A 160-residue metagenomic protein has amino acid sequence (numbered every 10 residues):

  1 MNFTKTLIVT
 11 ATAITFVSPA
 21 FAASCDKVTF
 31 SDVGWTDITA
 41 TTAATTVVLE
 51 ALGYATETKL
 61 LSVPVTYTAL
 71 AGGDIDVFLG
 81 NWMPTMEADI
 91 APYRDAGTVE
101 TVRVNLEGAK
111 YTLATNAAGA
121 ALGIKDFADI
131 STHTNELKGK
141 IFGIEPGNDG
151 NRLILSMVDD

Functional and structural regions predicted by a protein language model:
M1-I8: Bacterial N-terminal signal peptides that target proteins for export
V9-T10, A20: Cleavable N-terminal signal peptides
F16-A22: Sec/Tat signal peptide C-region and signal peptidase I cleavage site
A23-D37, Y54-K59, K138-F142: Short, well-ordered beta-strand elements
W35-D37, P64-V65, M83-E87, A118-A121 (+1 more regions): Solvent-exposed loop/turn segments at secondary-structure junctions within structured extracellular/periplasmic domains
T42, L61-G97: Pocket-flanking alpha-helical
I75-L79, R152-D160: Ligand-binding pocket segment of bilobal, Venus flytrap-like solute-binding proteins
T98-G150: A conserved helix-loop-strand patch within extracytoplasmic ligand-binding domains of the periplasmic binding
